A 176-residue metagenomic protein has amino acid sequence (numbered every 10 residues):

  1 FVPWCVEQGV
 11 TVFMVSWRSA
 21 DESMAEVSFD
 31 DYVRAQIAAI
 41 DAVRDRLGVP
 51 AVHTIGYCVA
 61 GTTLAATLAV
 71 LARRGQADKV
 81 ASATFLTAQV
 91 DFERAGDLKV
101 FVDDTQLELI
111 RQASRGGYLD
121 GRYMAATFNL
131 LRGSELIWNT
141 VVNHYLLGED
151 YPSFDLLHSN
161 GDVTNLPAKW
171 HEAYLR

Functional and structural regions predicted by a protein language model:
F1-R46, D97: Cap/lid segment of the alpha/beta-hydrolase catalytic domain
W4, G9-F13, P50-T54, V80-T84: Beta-sheet entry/capping signal
Q8, E26-V33, T54-Y57, D91 (+2 more regions): Hydrophobic alpha-helical scaffolding
F13-R18, I55-Y57, A65, L86: Generic beta-strand/beta-sheet core signal
W17-A20, A39, V59-A60, A69 (+1 more regions): Short, glycine-/Ser/Thr-/acidic-enriched flexible segments
V43-V59: Alpha/beta-hydrolase fold nucleophile elbow
D45, V49, T63, T67-H171: Alpha/beta-hydrolase-fold enzymes
